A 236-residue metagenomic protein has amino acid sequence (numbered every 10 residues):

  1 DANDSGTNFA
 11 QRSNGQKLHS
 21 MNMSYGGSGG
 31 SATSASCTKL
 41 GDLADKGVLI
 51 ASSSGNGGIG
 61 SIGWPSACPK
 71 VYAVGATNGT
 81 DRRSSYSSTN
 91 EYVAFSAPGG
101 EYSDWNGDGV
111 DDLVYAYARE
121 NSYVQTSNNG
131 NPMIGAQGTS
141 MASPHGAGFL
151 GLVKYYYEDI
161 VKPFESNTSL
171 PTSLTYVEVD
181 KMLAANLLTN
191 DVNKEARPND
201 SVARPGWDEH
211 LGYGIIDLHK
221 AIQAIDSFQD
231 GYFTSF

Functional and structural regions predicted by a protein language model:
D1-N22, S31-S52, I59-G75, R82-G100 (+2 more regions): Mature extracellular/periplasmic domains of secretome proteins
D4-Y25, A32-S34, K46, V71 (+2 more regions): C-terminal subdomain of the subtilisin-like protease fold in secreted/lumenal serine endopeptidases
N22-M23, A51, I134, P144 (+1 more regions): Short glycine- and Lys/Arg-enriched binding-loop motifs that mark or flank ligand-binding interfaces
G27, N56: Active-site-proximal loop/turn and secondary-structure-junction residues that shape catalytic pockets, frequently
S34-C37, G130, P144, V177: Alpha-helical membrane and juxtamembrane elements of multi-pass inner-membrane transport and channel proteins
V48, G63-Y155: Extracellular S/T/G-rich loop segment that most often corresponds to the catalytic His/Ser-adjacent loop
G55, G138-S140, G212, D217: Residue-level detector of functionally special positions within alpha-helical transmembrane segments of multi-pass
G60, M141-P144, L174, I216: A broad, structural micro-motif
